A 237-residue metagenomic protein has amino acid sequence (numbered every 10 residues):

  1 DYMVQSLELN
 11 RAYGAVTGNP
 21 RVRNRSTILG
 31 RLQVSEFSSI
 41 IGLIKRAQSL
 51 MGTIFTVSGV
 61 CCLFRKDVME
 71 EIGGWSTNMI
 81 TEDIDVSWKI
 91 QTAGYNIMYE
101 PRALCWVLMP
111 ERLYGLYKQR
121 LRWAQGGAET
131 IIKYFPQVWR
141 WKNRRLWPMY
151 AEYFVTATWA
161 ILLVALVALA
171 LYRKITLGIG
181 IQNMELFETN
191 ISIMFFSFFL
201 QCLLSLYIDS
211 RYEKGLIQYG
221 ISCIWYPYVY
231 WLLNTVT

Functional and structural regions predicted by a protein language model:
Y2-I80, L121-A124, A128-I132: Long helical/loop segments within the catalytic core of UDP-sugar-dependent glycosyltransferases, especially the large
A12, N78, S87-W106: Catalytic donor-sugar/metal-binding loop of nucleotide-sugar-dependent glycosyltransferases
T27-G30, L108-G115, G126, Y212-C223: Coil-to-alpha-helix initiation sites in intrinsically disordered, low-complexity, charged segments
G59, Y99-E100, W106-K118: Catalytic cores of eukaryotic secretory-pathway lumenal/extracellular enzymes that build and remodel glycoconjugates
E70-I80, D85-Q91, N190-F199: Long, highly hydrophobic alpha-helical transmembrane signal-anchor segments
L116-A157: Active-site-adjacent helix/loop segment of glycosyltransferases that harbors family-specific signature motifs
E152-T237: Membrane-embedded multi-pass helical conduit in multi-pass membrane proteins, especially envelope-biosynthetic
